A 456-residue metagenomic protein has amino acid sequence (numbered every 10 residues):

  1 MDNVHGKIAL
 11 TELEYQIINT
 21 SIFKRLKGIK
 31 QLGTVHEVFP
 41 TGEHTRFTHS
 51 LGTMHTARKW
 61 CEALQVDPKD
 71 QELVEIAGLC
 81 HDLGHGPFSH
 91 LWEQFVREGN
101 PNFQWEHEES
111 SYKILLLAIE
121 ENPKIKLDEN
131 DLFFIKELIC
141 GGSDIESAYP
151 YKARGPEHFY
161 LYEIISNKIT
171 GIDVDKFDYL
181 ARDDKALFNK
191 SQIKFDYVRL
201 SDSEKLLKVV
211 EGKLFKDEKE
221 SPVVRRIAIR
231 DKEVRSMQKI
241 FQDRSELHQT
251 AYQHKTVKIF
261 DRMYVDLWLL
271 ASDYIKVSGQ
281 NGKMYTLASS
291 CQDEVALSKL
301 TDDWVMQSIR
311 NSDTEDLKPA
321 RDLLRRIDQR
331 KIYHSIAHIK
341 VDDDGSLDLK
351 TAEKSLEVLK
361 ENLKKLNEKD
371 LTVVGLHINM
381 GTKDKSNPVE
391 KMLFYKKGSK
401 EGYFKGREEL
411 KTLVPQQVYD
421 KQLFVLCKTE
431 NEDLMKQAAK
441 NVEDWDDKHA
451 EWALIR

Functional and structural regions predicted by a protein language model:
M1-K30, T34-I76, G84-I339: Sequence-structural signature of the catalytic-core scaffold of metal-dependent phosphohydrolases that act on
A251, T256, V265, I275-R456: Terminal helices and disordered tails flanking the catalytic cores of nucleotide-processing hydrolases
